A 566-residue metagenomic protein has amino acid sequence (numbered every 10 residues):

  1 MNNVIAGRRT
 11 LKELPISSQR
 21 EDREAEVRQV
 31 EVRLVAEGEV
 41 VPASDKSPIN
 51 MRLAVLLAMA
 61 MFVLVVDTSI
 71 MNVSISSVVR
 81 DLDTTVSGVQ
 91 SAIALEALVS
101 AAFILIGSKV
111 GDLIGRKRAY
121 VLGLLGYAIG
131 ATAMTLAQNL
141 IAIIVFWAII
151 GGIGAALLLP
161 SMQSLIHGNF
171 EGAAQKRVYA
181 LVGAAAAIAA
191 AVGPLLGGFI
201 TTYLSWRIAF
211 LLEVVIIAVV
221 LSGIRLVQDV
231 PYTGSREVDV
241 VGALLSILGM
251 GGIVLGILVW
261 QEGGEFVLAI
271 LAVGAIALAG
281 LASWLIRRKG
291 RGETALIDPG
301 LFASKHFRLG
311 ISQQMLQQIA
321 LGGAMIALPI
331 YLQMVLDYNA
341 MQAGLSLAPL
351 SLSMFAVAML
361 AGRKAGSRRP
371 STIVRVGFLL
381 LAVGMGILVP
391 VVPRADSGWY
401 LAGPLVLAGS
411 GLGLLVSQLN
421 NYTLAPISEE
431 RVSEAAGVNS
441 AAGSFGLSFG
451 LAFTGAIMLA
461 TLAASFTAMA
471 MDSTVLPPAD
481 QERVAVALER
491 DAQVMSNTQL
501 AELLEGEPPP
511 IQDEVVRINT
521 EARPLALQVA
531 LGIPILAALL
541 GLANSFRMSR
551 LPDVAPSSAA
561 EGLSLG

Functional and structural regions predicted by a protein language model:
N2-V65, N421, E482-G566: Transmembrane-helix exit segments and adjacent C-terminal regions of multi-pass membrane proteins
N3, T202-Q314, A320, Y338 (+1 more regions): Hydrophobic transmembrane-helix bundles of small-molecule transporters
N50-V66, M71-V73, V86, V241 (+4 more regions): 12-transmembrane solute porter fold
S74-F103, A142-I144, L336, M341-S346: Extracellular/periplasmic helix-loop-helix junction of adjacent transmembrane segments in MFS-like secondary
V78-V79, V110-G111, L196-L204, I257 (+4 more regions): Interfacial helix-cap and linker-helix signal at transmembrane-aqueous boundaries of multi-pass secondary transporters
D81-D83, G115, L136-A142, L204-S205 (+3 more regions): Helix-breaking motifs and short loop linkers at transmembrane-helix boundaries and internal kinks in secondary membrane
A94-S108, L159-Q163, A348-A361: Central cavity-lining transmembrane alpha-helices of secondary-active solute carriers, predominantly the Major
K109-G242, V259, G264, L268: Helix-loop-helix hairpins in multi-pass membrane proteins, especially solute transporters
